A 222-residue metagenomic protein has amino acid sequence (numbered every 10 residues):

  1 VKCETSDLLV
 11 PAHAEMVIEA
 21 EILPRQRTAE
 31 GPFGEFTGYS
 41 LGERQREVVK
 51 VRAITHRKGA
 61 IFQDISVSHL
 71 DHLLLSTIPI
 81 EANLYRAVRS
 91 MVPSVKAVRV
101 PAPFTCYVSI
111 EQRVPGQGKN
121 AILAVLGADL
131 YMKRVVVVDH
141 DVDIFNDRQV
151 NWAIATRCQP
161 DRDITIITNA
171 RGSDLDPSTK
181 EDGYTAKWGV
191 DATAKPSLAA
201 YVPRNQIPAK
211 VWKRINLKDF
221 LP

Functional and structural regions predicted by a protein language model:
V1-P222: Charged, compositionally biased interaction regions
